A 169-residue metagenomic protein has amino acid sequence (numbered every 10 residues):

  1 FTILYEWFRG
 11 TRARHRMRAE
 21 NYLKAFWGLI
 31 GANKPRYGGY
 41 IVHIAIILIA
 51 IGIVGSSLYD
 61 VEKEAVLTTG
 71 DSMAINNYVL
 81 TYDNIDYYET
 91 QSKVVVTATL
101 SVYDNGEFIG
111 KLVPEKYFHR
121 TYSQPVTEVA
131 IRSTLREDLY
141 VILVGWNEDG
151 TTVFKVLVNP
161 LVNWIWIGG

Functional and structural regions predicted by a protein language model:
F1-G169: Solvent-exposed, non-transmembrane regions of integral membrane proteins
